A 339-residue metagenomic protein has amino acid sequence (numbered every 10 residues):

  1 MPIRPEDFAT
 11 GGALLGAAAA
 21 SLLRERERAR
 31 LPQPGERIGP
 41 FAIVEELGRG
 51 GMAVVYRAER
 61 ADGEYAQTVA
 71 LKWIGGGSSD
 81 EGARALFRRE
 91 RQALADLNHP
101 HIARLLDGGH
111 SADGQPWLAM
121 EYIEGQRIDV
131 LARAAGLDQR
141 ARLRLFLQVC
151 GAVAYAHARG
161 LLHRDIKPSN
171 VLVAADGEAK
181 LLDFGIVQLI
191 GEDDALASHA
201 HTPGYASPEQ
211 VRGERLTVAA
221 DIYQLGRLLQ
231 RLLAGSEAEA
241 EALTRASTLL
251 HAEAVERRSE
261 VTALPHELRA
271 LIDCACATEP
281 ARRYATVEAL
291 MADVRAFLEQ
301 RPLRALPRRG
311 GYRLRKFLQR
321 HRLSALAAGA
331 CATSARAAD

Functional and structural regions predicted by a protein language model:
M1-E45, D80-E81, Q139, T248 (+1 more regions): Short N-terminal regulatory/linker segments that flank and modulate the kinase catalytic core
V54: Conserved N-lobe ATP-binding subsite of Hanks-type protein kinase domains, especially the beta3 VAIK lysine
E59, R88, E124, R144-L147 (+5 more regions): C-terminal lobe helix-coil module of Hanks-type protein kinase domains
G75-D96: AlphaC helix of the eukaryotic protein kinase fold
D107-G109: A short, aromatic-enriched beta-strand patch in the conserved N-lobe beta-sheet of the protein kinase catalytic domain
D113-R127: Conserved short submotifs of the Hanks-type protein kinase catalytic core that shape the nucleotide-binding pocket
R127-L137: AlphaC helix of the protein kinase catalytic domain
